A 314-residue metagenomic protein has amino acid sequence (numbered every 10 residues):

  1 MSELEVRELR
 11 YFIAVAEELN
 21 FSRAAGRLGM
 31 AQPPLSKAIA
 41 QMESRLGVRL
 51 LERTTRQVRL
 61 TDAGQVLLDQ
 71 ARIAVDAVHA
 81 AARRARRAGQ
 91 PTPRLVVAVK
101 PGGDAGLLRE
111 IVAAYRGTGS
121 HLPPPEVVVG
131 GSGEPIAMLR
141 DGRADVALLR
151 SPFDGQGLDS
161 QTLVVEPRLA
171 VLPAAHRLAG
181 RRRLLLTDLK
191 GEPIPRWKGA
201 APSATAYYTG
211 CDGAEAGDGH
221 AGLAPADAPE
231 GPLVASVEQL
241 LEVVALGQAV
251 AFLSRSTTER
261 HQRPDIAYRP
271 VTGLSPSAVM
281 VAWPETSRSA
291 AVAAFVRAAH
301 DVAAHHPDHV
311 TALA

Functional and structural regions predicted by a protein language model:
M1-A38, L67: N-terminal short secondary-structure element
E43-L60, Q65: A short LG(V/I)-centered, amphipathic sequence patch enriched for acidic residue(s) preceding the LG motif
R45-L46, L67-G89, L95, Y115: Alpha-helical linker/hinge and terminal dimerization helices associated with HTH transcriptional regulators
T92-G155: Central regulatory/effector-binding core of bacterial HTH transcription factors
D104-L108, R150, A179-A226, L241-E242 (+3 more regions): Secondary-structure junction motif
G130-A144, L149-R150, W197-A267: Hydrophobic hinge/microswitch elements
D154-T162, E166, E238-S287: Beta-alpha-beta core module
D159-G199, P276-T286: Hydrophobic/proline-rich hinge and linker segments of small-molecule sensing/allosteric domains, predominantly
